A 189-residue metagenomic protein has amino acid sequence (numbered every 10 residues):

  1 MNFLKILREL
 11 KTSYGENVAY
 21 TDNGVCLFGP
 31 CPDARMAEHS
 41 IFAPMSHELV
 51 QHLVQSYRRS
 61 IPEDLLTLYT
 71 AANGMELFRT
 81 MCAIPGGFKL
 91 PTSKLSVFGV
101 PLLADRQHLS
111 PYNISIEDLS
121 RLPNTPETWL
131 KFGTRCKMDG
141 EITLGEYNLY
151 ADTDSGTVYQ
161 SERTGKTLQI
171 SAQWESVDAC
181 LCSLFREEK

Functional and structural regions predicted by a protein language model:
M1, E188-K189: C-terminal end-of-chain micro-motif
M1-D139: A surface-exposed partner-binding patch
S56, S60, T164-K166, W174: Alpha-helical architecture
E127-W129, E146, S155: Extracellular structured ligand-interaction cores
E141-Y147: Short, surface-exposed coil-to-beta transition loops
L149-A151: Amphipathic N-proximal alpha-helical interface segments
D154-G165: Intrinsically disordered, low-complexity regulatory segments enriched in Ser/Thr/Pro and charged residues
R163, I170-E188: Compact, glycine/acidic-enriched structural inserts
